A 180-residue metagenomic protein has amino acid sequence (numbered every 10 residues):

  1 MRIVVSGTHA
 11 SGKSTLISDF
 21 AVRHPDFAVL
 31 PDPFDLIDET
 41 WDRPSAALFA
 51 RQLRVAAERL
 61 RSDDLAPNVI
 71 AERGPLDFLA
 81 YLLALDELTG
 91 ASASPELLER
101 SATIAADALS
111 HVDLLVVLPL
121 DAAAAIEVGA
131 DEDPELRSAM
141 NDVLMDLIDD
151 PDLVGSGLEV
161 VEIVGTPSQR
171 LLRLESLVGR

Functional and structural regions predicted by a protein language model:
M1-R2: Pre-Walker A (Motif I) flank of P-loop NTPase domains
V5: Hydrophobic anchor at the beta1->P-loop junction of P-loop NTPases
H9: The conserved Walker
G12: Conserved glycine(s) of the Walker
T15-R61: Conserved substrate/cofactor phosphate-moiety recognition/catalytic segment in nucleotide-dependent phosphotransferases
D32-P33, E72-P75, Y81-L82, V116-A122: Short loop/turn segments at strand-loop or loop-helix junctions that form parts of catalytic or ligand-binding pockets
A47-S110: Glycine-rich phosphate-binding loop used to anchor ATP phosphates in small-molecule kinases, encompassing both
L85-G165: A glycine- and Lys/Arg-enriched "phosphate-lid" helix/loop adjacent to the NTP-binding pocket of small-molecule kinases
